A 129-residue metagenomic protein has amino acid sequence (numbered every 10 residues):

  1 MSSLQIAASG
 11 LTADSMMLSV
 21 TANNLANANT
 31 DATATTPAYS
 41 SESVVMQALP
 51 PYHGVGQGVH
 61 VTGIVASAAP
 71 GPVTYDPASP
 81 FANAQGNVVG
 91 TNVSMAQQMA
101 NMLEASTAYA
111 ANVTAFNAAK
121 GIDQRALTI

Functional and structural regions predicted by a protein language model:
M1-I129: Amphipathic alpha-helical polymerization modules
